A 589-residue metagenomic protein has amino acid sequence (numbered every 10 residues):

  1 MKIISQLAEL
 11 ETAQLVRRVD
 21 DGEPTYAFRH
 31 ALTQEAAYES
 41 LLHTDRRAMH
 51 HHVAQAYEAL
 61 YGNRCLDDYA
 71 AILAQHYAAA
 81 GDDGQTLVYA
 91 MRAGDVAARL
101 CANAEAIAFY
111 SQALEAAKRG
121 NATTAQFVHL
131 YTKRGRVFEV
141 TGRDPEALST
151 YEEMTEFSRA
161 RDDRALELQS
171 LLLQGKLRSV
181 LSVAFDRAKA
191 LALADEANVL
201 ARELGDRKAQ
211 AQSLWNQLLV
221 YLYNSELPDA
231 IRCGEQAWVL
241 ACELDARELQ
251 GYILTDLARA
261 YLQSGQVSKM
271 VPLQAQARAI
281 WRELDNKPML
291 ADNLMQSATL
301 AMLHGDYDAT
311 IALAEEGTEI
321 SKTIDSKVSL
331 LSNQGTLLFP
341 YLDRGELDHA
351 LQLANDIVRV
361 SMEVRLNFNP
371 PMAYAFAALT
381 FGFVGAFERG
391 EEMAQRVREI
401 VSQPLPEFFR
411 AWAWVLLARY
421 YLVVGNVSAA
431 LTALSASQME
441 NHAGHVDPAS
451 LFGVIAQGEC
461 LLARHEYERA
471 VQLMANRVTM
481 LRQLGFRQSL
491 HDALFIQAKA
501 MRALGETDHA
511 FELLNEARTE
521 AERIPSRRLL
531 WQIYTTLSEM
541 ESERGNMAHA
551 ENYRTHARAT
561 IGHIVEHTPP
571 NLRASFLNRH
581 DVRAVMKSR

Functional and structural regions predicted by a protein language model:
M1-A108, Q112-A117: Short secondary-structure boundary elements
T12, Q55-A59, G94-D95, A113-A117 (+11 more regions): Amphipathic alpha-helical segments of tetratricopeptide repeats
A36, Q75, R92-R99, H129-G142 (+13 more regions): Tandem amphipathic alpha-helical repeat scaffolds
R47, D83, N103, D144 (+19 more regions): TPR-repeat structural position
R64, A71, G84, C101-A104 (+15 more regions): Residue signature of alpha-solenoid helical repeat architecture, marking inter-repeat boundaries and helix-start
E156, N476-T479, Q483-K499, D508-R589: C-terminal non-catalytic interaction modules
D186-E196, E226-Q236, K269-Q276, A309-E316 (+2 more regions): Structural signature of tandem alpha-helical TPR/SEL1-like repeats, specifically the intra-repeat loop/turn
